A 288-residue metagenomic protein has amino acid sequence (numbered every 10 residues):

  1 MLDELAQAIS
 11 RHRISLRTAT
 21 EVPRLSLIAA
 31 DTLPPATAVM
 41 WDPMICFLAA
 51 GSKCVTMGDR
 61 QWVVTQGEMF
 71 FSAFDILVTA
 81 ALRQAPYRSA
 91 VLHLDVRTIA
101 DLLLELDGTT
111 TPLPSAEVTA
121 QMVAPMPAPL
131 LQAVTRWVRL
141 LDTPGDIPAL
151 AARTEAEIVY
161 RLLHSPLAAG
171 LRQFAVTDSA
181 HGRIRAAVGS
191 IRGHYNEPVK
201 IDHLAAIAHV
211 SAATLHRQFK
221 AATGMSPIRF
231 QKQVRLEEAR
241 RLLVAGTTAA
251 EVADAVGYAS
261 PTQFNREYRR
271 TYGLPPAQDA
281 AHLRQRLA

Functional and structural regions predicted by a protein language model:
M1-H12: N-terminal presequences and immediately downstream first alpha-helices
E4-L5, L102-E157, R161, A169 (+2 more regions): Amphipathic alpha-helical segments enriched in hydrophobic/aromatic residues interleaved with Lys/Arg
R17-P112: N-terminal regulatory/effector-sensing and dimerization cores that precede helix-turn-helix DNA-binding domains
G58, R83, E105-L106, F174 (+3 more regions): Residue-level signal for well-ordered alpha-helical positions
M126-P129, T154, V176-A187, T223 (+1 more regions): N-terminal positioning helix adjacent to the helix-turn-helix/winged-helix DNA-binding module
R136-I147, L162-L171, A186-V199, F219 (+4 more regions): Basic, amphipathic alpha-helical hairpins
E157, R161-P166, R192, P198-V234 (+1 more regions): Basic/polar phosphate-binding segments, predominantly the helix-turn-helix DNA-binding elements of transcriptional
G182-R185, G224, I228, K232-V256 (+1 more regions): Hydrophobic, well-ordered secondary-structure segments that either form specific early membrane-associated helices used
